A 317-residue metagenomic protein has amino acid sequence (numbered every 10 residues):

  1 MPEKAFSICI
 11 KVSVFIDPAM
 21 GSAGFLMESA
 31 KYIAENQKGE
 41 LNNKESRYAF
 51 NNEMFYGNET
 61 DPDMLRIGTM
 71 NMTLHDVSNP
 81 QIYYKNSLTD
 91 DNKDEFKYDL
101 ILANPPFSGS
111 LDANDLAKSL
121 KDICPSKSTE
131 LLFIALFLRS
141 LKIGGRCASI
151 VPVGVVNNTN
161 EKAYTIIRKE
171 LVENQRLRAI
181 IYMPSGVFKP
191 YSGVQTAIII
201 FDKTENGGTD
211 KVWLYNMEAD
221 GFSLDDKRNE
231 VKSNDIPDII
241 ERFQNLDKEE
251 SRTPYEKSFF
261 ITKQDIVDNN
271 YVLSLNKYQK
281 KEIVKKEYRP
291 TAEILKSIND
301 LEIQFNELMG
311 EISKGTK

Functional and structural regions predicted by a protein language model:
M1-A103, S108-S110, L131, P152-G154 (+3 more regions): Conserved S-adenosyl-L-methionine
T89-K317: A conserved structural/catalytic subdomain of Rossmann-like adenosyl-cofactor enzymes
